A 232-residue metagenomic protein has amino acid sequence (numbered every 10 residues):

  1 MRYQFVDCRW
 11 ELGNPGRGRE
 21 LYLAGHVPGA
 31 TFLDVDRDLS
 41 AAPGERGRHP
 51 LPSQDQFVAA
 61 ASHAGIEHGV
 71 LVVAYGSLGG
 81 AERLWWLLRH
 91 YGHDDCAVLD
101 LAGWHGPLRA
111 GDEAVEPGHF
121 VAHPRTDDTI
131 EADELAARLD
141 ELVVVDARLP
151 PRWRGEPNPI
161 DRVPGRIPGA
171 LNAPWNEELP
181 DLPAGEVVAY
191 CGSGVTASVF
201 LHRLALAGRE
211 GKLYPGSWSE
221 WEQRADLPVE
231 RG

Functional and structural regions predicted by a protein language model:
M1-G232: Cytosolic catalytic domains that perform sulfur/thiol-centered chemistry
